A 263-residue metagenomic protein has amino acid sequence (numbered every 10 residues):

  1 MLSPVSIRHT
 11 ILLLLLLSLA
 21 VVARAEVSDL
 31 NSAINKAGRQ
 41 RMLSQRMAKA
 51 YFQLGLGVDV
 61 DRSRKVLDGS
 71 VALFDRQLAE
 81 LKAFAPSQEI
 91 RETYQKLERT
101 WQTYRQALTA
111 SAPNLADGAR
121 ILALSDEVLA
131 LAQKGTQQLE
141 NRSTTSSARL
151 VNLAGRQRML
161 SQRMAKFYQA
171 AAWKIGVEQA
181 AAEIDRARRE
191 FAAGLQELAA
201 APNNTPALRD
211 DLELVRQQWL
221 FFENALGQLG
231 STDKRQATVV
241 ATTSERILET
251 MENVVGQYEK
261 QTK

Functional and structural regions predicted by a protein language model:
M1-I11: Bacterial N-terminal signal peptides that target proteins for export
I11-L13, L30: Generic alpha-helix initiation/capping and coil-helix boundary signal
L15-R24: Hydrophobic h-region of N-terminal signal peptides that target proteins for export in Gram-negative bacteria
E26-K263: Mature extracytoplasmic or organellar-lumen-exposed domains after removal of signal/transit peptides
